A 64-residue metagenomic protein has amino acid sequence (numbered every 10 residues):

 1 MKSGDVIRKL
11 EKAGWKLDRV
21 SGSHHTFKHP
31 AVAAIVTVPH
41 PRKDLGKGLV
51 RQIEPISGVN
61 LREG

Functional and structural regions predicted by a protein language model:
M1-G14: Polyanion-binding surface elements
S3, S21-S23, S57: Short linear Ser/Thr-Pro motifs
K12-A13, P30-G64: C-terminal structural segments of small proteins and small subunits
A13-H29: Major-groove DNA-recognition helix of helix-turn-helix-type DNA-binding domains
